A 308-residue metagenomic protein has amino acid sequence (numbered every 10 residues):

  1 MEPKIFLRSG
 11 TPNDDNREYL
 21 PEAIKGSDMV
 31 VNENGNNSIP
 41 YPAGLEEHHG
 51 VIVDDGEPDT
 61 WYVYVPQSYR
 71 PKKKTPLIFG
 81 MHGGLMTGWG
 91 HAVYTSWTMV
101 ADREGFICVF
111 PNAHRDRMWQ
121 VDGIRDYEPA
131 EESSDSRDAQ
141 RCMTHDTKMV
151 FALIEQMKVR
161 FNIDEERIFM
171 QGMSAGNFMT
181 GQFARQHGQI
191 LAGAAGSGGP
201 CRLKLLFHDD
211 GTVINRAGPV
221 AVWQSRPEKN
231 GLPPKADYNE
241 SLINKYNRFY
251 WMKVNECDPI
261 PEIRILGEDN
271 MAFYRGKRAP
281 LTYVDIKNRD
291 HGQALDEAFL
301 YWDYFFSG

Functional and structural regions predicted by a protein language model:
M1-L77, R103, C142, D146 (+4 more regions): A domain-start/cap signature at the N-terminus of enzymes
P40, E46-H48, I52-Y62, K73-E165 (+1 more regions): Serine-hydrolase catalytic machinery in alpha/beta-hydrolase-like enzymes
F79-M81, S197, I286: Alpha/beta-hydrolase
T87-G90, R117-V121, L203-L206, G231-K235 (+1 more regions): Extracytoplasmic/secreted cell-surface and envelope-processing proteins
K158-R160, E165-G218: Primarily recognizes the serine-hydrolase "nucleophile elbow" in alpha/beta-hydrolase and SGNH/GDSL folds
A192-R278: The feature captures the conserved acid-bearing segment of alpha/beta-hydrolase catalytic domains
G267-N270, K287-G292: Histidine-bearing beta->alpha loop at or near hydrolase active sites
D296-G308: Catalytic active-site module of serine/aspartate enzymes centered on a nucleophile-bearing elbow/loop
